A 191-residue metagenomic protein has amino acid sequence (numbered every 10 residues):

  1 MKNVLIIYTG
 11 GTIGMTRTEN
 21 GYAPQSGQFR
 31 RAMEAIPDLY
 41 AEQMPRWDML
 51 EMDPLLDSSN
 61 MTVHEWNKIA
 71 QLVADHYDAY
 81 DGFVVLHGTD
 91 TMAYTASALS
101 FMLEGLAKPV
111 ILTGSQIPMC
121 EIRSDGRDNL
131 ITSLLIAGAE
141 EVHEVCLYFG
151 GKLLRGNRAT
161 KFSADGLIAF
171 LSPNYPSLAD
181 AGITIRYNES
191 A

Functional and structural regions predicted by a protein language model:
M1-A74: ATP/NTP phosphate-donor binding region
K2, I7-G11, R17, A32-A41 (+1 more regions): Accessory alpha-helical/coil subdomains and C-terminal extensions that flank or cap enzyme catalytic cores
G10-G11, V84, S133, G151: Buried hydrophobic positions in well-ordered alpha/beta secondary-structure cores of metabolic enzymes
G11-I13, G88-A93, K152-L154: Gly/Ser/Thr-rich loops at beta-strand to alpha-helix junctions that form or flank small-molecule/cofactor-binding
M15-T16, T91-A96, G126-L130: Short glycine/serine/threonine-rich phosphate/pyrophosphate-binding segments that cradle anionic phosphate groups
D78-G82: Short acidic/histidine-rich motifs immediately flanking catalytic phosphotransfer sites in two-component signaling
L86-K108: Short Gly/Thr/Asp-enriched flexible loops that form oxyanion-binding sites at enzyme active sites
L112-G182: Internal gly/pro-rich beta-alpha loop/helix module that stabilizes soluble enzyme cofactors or their anionic handles
